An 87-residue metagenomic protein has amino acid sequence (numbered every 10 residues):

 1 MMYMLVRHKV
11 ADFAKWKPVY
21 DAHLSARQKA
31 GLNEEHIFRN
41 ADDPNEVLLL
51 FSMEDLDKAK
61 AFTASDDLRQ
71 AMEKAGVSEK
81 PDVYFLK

Functional and structural regions predicted by a protein language model:
M1-D66, V77-K87: Short S/T/G/P-rich N-terminal loop/turn motif that feeds into the first structured element of a domain
R69-K74: Short arginine-rich
